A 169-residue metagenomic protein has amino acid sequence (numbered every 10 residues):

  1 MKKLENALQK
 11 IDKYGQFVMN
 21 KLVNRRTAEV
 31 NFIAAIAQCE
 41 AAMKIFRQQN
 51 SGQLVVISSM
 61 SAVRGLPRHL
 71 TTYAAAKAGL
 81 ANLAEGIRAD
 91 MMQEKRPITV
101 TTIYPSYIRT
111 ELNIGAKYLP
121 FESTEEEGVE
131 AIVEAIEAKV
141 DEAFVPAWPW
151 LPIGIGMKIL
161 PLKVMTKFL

Functional and structural regions predicted by a protein language model:
Y14-V18, L22-E29: Active-site Tyr-X3-Lys motif and surrounding loop/helix of classical short-chain dehydrogenase/reductase
C39, A76: Active-site helix of classical SDR
A41-N50: A short helix-coil junction within the Rossmann-fold of NAD(P)-dependent oxidoreductases
M43, G79, A84-Q93, T99: Catalytic Tyr-X3-Lys helix of short-chain dehydrogenase/reductase
S59: Residue(s) in the substrate-gating loop at a strand-loop-helix junction that position the organic substrate next
L66-A74: Active-site loop-to-helix junction immediately N-terminal to the catalytic Tyr of the SDR YXXXK motif in Rossmann-fold
A89-W148: SDR active-site lid
